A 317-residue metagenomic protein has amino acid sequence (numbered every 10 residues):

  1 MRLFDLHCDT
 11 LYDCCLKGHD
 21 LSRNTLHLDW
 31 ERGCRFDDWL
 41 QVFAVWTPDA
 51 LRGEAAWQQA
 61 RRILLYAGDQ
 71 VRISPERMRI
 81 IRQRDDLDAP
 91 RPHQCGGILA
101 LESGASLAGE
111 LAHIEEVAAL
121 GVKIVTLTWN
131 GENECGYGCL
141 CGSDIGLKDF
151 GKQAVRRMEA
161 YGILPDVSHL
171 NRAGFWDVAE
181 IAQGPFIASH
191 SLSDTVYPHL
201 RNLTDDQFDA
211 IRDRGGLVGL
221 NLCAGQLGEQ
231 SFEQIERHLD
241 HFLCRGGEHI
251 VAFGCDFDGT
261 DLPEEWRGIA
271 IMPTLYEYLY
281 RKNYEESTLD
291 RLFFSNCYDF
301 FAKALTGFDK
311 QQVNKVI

Functional and structural regions predicted by a protein language model:
M1-N221, G225, E236, D240-L243 (+4 more regions): Extended, charged catalytic domains and RNA/DNA-binding interfaces, predominantly in divalent-metal-using enzymes
S22, D261-E264, Y278: Generic anion/oxyanion-binding catalytic loop in active/binding sites
T47-P48, G259, F294-D299: A short, acidic, flexible beta-alpha connecting loop/helix-capping segment that sits on the rim of active
D177, A252, D290-F294: Beta-strand segments within the central parallel beta-sheet cores of soluble alpha/beta enzyme folds
L222, G246-I269: Short acidic/histidine-rich active-site segments
L227-S231: Adenine-nucleotide phosphate-binding core of ATP-dependent small-molecule kinases
R267-I317: Mid-to-C-terminal alpha-helical segments outside catalytic/metal-binding sites
